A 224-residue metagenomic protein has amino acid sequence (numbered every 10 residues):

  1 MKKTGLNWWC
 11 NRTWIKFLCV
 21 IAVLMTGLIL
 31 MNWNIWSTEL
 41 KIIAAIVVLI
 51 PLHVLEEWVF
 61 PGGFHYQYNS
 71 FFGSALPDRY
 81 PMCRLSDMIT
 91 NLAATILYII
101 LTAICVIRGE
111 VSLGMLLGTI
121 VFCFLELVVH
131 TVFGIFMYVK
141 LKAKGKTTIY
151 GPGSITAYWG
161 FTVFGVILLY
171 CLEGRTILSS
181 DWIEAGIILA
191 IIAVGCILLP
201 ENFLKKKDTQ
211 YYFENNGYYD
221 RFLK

Functional and structural regions predicted by a protein language model:
C10-L30: The first (N-terminal) embedded transmembrane alpha-helix
T26-L40: Short, hydrophobic transmembrane alpha-helix segments
V54-N69, V128-Y138, P200-K207: Membrane-water interface of transmembrane alpha-helices
Y68-T90: Juxtamembrane helix-capping/reentrant segments at transmembrane boundaries
L97-Y158: Membrane-proximal helix-loop-helix units in multi-pass membrane proteins
A157-L178: Hydrophobic alpha-helical transmembrane segments in multi-pass integral membrane proteins
W159-G160, S180-P200: Small-residue-rich transmembrane alpha-helices that serve as helix-helix interface/gating elements in multipass
K206-K224: Short, highly charged, low-complexity non-transmembrane loops/tails of multi-pass membrane proteins
